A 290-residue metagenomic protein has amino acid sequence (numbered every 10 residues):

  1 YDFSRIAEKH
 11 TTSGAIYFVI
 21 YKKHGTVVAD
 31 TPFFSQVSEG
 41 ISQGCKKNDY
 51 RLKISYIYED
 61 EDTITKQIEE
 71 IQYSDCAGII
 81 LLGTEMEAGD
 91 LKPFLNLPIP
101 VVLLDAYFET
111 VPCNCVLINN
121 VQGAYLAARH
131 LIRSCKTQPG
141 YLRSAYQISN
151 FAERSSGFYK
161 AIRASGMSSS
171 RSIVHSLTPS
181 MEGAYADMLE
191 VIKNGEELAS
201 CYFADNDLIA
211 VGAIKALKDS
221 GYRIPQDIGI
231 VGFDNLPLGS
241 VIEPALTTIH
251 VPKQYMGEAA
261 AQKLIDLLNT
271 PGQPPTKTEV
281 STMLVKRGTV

Functional and structural regions predicted by a protein language model:
Y1-T12, V290: N-terminal helix-turn-helix DNA-binding module of bacterial transcription factors
T11-R129, I192-E197, L208: Alpha-helical recognition/docking segments in bacterial nutrient-uptake and carbohydrate-utilization systems
T12-I16, A128-I132, K136-P139, S200 (+1 more regions): Nucleotide donor/acceptor-binding cores
K23-Q36, I54-T63, V116-L126, L142-R163 (+5 more regions): Hinge/beta->alpha junction and helix N-cap segments in small-molecule ligand-binding domains
R51, P100, T137, S168 (+1 more regions): Residue-level detector of anion-binding/catalytic polar loops
C76-L82, G140-R143, V174, E196-N206 (+1 more regions): Periplasmic-binding protein-like
Y185-V290: Flexible loop/turn connectors
